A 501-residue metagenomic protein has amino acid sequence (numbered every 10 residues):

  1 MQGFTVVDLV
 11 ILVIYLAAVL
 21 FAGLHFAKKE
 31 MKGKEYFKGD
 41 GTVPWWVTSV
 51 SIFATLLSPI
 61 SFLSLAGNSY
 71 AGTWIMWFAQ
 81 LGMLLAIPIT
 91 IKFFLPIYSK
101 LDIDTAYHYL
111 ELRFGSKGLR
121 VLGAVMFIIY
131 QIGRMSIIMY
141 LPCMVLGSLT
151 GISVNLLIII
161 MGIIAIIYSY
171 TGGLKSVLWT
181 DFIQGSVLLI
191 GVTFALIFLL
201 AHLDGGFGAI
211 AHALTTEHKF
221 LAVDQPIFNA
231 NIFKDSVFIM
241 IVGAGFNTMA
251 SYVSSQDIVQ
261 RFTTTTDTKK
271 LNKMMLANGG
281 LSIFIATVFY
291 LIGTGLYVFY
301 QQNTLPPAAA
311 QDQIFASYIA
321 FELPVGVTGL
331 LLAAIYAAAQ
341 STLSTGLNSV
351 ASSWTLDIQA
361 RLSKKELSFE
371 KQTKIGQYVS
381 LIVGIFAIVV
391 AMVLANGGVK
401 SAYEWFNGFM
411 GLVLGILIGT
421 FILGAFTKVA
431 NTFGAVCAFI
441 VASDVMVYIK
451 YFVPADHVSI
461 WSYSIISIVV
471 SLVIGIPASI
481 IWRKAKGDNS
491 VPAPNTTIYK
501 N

Functional and structural regions predicted by a protein language model:
M1-N501: Membrane-embedded helix-loop-helix hairpins and adjacent transmembrane boundary segments in multi-pass transporters
